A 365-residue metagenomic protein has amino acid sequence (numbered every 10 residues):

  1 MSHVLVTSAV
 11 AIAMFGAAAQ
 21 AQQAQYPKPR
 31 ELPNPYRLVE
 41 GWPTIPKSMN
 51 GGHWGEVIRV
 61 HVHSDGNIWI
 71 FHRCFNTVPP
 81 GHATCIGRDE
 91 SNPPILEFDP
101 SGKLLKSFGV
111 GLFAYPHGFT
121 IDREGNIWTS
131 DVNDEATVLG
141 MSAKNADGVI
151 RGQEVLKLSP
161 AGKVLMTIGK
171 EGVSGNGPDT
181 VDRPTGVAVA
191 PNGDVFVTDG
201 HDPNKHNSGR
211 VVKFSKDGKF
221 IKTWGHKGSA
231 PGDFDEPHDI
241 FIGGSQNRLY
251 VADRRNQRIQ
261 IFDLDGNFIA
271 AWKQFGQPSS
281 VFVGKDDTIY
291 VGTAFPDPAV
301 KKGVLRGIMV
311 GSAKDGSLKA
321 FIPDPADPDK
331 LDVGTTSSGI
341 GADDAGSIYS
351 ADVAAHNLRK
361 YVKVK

Functional and structural regions predicted by a protein language model:
M1-V4: Positively charged n-region of N-terminal signal peptides that target proteins for export
V6-G16: Bacterial N-terminal signal peptides
A17-A21: Sec/Tat signal peptide C-region and signal peptidase I cleavage site
Q22-K365: Eukaryotic scaffold repeat domains enriched in small/polar residues
